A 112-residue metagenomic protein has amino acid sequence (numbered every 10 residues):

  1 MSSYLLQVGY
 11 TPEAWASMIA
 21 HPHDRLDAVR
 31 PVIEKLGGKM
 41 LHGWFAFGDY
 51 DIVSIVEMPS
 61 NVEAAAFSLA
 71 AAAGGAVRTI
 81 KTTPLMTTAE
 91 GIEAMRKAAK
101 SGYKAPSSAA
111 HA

Functional and structural regions predicted by a protein language model:
M1-A112: A compositional/biophysical signature of low hydrophobicity enriched in polar/charged and small residues
